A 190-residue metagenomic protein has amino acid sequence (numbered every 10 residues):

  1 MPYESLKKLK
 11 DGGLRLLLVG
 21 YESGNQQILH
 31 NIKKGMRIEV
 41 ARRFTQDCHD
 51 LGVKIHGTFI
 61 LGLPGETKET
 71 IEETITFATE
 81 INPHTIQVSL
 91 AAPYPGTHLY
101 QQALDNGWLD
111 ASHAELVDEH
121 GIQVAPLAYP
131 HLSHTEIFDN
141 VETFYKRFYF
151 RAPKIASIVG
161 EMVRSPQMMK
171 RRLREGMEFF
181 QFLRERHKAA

Functional and structural regions predicted by a protein language model:
M1-P166: A structural motif corresponding to the C-terminal lobe/cap of the Radical SAM core domain
R172-A190: Short linear elements at protein peripheries
